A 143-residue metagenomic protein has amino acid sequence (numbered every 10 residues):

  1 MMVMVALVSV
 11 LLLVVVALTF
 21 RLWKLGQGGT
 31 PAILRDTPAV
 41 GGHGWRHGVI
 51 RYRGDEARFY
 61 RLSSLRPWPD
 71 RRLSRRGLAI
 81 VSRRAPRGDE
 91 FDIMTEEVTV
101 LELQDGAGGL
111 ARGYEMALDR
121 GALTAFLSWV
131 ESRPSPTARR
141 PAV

Functional and structural regions predicted by a protein language model:
M1-R35: N-terminal signal-anchor transmembrane alpha helix of single-pass membrane proteins, serving as the membrane-anchoring
G26-Q27, R53-G54, T95-T99: A short, compositionally biased
Q27-V49: The phosphoinositide-binding surface of pleckstrin homology
L34-A39, R61-S63, L103-L110: Short acidic, glycine-rich loop/turn motifs
V40, H47-I50, G88-T95: Short linear motifs in intrinsically disordered
G42-G77: Acidic, Ser/Thr-rich low-complexity segments on the non-lumenal side of membrane proteins
R66-E102: Pleckstrin homology
R87-V143: Cytosol-/stroma-facing membrane-proximal "stalk/adaptor" domains immediately downstream of transmembrane anchors
